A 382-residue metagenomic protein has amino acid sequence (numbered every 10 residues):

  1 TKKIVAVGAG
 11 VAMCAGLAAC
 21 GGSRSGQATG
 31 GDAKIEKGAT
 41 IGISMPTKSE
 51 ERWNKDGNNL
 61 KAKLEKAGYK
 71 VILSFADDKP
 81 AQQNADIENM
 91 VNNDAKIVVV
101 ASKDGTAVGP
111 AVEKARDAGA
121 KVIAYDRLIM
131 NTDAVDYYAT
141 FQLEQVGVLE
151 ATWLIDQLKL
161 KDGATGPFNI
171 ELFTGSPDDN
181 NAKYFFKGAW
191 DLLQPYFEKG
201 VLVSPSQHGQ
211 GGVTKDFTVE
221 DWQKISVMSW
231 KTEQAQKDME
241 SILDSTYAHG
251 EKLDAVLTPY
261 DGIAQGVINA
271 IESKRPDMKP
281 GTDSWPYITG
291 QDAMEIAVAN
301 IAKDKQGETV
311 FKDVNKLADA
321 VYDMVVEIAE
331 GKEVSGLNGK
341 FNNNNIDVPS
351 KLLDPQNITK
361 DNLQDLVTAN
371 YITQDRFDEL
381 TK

Functional and structural regions predicted by a protein language model:
T1-K3, C20-K382: A residue-level marker of the well-folded mature domains of exported/periplasmic proteins
I4-A12: Sec-dependent signal peptide hydrophobic core
A15-A19: C-terminal motif of bacterial Sec signal peptides marking the signal peptidase cleavage site
